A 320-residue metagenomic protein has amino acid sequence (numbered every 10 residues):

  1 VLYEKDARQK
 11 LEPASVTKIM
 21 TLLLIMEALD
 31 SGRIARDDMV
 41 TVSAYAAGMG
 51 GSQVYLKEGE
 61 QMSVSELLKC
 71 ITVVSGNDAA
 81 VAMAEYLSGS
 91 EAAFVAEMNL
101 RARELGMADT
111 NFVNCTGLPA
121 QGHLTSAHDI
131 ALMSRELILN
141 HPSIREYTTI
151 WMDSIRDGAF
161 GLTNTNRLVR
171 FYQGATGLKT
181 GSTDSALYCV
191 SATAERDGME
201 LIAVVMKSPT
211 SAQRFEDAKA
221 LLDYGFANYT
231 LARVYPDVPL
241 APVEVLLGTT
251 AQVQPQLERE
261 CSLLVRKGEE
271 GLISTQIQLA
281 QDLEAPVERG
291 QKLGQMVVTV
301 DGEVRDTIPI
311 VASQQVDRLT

Functional and structural regions predicted by a protein language model:
V1-H141: Active-site-adjacent loops and short helices of periplasmic peptidoglycan-processing enzymes
M107-N111, P119-L124, H128-T320: Domain-terminus/edge residues, biased toward the C-terminal soluble/receptor-binding domains of extracytoplasmic
